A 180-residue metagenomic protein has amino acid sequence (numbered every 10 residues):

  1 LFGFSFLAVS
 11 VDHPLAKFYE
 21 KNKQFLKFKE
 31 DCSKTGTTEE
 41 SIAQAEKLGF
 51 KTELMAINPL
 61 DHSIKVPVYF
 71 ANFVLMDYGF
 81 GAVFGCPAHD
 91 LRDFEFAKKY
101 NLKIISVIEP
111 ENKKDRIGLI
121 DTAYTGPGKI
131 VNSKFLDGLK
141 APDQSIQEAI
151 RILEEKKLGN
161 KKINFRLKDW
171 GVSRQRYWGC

Functional and structural regions predicted by a protein language model:
L1, A82-C180: Residue patterns forming the tRNA-binding/recognition surfaces of aminoacyl-tRNA synthetases and related DALR
L1-E109: NTP-handling and nucleic-acid-processing catalytic cores
